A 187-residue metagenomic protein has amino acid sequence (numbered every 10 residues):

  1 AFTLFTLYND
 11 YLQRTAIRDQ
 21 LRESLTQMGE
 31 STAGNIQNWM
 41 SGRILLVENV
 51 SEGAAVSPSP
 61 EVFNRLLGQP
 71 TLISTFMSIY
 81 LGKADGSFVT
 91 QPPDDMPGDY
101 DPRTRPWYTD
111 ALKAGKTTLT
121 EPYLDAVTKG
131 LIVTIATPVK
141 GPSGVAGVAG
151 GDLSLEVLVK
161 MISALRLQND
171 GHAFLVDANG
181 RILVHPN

Functional and structural regions predicted by a protein language model:
A1, A173-N187: Short, intrinsically disordered, charge-balanced linker/junction segments flanking boundaries in proteins
A1-S59, K116-L119: Juxtamembrane extracytoplasmic/periplasmic/luminal helical "stalk" adjacent to the first N-terminal
L4, L21-E23, S57-E61, R103 (+3 more regions): Short, positively charged
T32, R43, V62-F63, W107 (+1 more regions): Stable alpha-helical elements in mature extracytoplasmic
A33, Q37, T104-R105, L112 (+3 more regions): Amphipathic alpha-helical bundle/coiled-coil segments
V47, M77-L81, G171-F174: Short, hydrophobic-rich beta-strand element in sensory/regulatory alpha-beta domains
E52-T137, R181-N187: Extracellular/periplasmic ligand-sensing ectodomains of membrane signal-transduction proteins
T128-R166, L183-H185: Conserved beta-strands of PAS-like sensory domains
